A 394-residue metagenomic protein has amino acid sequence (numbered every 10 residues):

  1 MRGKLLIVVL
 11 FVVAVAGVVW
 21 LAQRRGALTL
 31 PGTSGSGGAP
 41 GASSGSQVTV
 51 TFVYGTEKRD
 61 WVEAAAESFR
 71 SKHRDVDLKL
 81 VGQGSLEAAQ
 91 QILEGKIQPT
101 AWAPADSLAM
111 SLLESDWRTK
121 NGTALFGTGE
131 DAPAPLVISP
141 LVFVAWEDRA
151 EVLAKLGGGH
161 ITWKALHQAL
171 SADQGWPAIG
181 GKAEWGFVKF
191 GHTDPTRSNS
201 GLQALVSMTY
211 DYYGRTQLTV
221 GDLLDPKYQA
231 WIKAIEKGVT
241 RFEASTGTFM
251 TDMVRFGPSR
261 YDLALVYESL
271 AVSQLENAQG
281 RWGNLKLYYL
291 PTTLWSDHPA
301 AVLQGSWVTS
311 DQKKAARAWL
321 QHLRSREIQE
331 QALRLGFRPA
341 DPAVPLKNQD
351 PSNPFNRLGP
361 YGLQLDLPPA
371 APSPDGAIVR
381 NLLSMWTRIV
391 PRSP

Functional and structural regions predicted by a protein language model:
M1-P31, G305-P394: Extracellular/periplasmic juxtamembrane helices and adjacent flexible linkers that interface with membrane partners
R2, G26-G186, D194-R197, L383 (+1 more regions): N-terminal segment of the mature folded domain
R59-A66, L86-A89, S107-M110, E114 (+10 more regions): Extracytoplasmic/secreted envelope proteins and their assembly/folding machinery, especially bacterial periplasmic
F69, H73-V76, K96, A103-D106 (+10 more regions): Sec/Tat-exported extracytoplasmic proteins
G129-F143, Q229-A244, Q279-V308, K313: Periplasmic-binding protein-like
D148-K155, R197, D211-T219, S306-A315: Short helix-loop capping/hinge motifs at secondary-structure junctions, enriched in acidic/polar residues
I161-K189, L323-D350: Ligand-binding clefts/hinges and TM-proximal coupling segments of bilobed small-molecule sensing domains
Q203-Y288: Ligand-binding pocket segment of bilobal, Venus flytrap-like solute-binding proteins
